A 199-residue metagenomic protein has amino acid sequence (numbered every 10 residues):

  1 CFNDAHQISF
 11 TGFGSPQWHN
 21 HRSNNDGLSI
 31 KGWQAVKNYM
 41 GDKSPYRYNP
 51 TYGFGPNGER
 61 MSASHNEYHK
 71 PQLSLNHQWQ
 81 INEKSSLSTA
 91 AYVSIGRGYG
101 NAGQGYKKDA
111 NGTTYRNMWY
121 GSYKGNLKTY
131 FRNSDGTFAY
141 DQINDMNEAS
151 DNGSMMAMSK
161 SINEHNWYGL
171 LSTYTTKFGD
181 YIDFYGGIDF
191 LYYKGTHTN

Functional and structural regions predicted by a protein language model:
C1-N3: Feature captures outer-membrane beta-barrel proteins of Gram-negative bacteria and organelles
A5, H165, D183, D189-L191: Structural signature of Gram-negative outer-membrane beta-barrels, strongest in the C-terminal barrel of TonB-dependent
A5-S74, N101-A157: Acidic/polar loop-and-plug regions of large Gram-negative outer-membrane beta-barrel proteins
I8-G12, L87-A91, F184-I188: Transmembrane beta-strands of outer-membrane beta-barrel proteins
G14-W18, V93-R97, F190-T196: Transmembrane beta-strands of outer-membrane beta-barrel pores
N57-A102, S154-D183, T196-H197: Outer-membrane beta-barrel transmembrane strands
